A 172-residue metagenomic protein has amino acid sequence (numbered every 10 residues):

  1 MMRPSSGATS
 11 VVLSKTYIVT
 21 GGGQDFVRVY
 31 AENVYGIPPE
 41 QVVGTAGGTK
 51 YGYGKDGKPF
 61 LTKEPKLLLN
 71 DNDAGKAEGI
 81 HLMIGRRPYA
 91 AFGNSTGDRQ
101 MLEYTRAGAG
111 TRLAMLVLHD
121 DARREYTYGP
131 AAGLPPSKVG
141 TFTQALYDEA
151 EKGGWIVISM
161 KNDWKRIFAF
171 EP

Functional and structural regions predicted by a protein language model:
M1-P172: C-terminal cap/substrate-recognition subdomain and adjoining C-terminal extension of metal-dependent phosphatase-like
